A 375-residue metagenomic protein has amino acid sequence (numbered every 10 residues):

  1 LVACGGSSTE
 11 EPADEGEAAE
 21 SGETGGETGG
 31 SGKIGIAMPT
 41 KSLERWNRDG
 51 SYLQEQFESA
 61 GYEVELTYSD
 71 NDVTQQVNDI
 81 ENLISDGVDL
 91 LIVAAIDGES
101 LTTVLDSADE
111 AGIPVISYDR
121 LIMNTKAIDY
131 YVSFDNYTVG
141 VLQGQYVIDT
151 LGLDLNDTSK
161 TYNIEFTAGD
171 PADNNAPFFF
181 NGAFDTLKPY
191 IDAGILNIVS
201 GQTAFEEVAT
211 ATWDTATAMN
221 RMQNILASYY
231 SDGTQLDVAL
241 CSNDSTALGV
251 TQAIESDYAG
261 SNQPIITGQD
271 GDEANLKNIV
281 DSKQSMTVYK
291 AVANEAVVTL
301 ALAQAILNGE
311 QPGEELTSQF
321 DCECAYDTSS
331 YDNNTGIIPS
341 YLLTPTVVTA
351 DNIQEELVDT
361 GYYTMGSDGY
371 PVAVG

Functional and structural regions predicted by a protein language model:
C4-G375: A residue-level marker of the well-folded mature domains of exported/periplasmic proteins
